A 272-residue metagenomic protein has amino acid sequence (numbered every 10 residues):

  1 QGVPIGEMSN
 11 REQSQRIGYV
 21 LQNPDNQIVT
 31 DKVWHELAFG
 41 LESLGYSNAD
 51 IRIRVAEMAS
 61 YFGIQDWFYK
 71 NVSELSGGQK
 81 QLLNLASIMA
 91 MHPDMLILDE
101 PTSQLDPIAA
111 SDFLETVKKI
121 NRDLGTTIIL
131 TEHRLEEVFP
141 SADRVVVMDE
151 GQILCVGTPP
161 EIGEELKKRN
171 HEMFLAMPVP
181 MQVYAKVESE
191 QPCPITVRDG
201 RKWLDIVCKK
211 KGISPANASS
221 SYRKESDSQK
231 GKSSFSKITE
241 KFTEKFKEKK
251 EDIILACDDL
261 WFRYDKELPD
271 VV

Functional and structural regions predicted by a protein language model:
Q1-E12: ABC ATPase NBD Q-loop/coupling interface
A49-W67, C257-L260: Conserved ABC ATPase "signature" region
N71-L75: Conserved ABC ATPase signature
H92: Conserved catalytic motifs of ABC-family nucleotide-binding domains
L96-D99: Catalytic Walker B motif of ABC-type/P-loop ATPase nucleotide-binding domains
E132-H133: H-loop/switch region of ABC-family ATPase nucleotide-binding domains
M148, Q152-Q191: Conserved beta-strand-loop-alpha-helix hinge in the C-terminal portion of ABC ATPase nucleotide-binding domains
